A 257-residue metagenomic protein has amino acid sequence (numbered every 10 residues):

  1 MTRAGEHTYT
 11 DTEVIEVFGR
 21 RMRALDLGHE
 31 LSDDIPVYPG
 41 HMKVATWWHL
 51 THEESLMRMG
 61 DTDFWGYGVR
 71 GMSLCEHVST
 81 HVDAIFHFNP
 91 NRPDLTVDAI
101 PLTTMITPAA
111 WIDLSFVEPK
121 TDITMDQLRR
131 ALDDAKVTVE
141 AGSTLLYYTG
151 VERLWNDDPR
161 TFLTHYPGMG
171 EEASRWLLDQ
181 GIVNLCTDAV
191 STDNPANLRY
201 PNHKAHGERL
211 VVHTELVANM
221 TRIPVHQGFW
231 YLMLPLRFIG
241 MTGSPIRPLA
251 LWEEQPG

Functional and structural regions predicted by a protein language model:
M1-G257: Active-/binding-site microenvironments in catalytic and ligand-binding cores
